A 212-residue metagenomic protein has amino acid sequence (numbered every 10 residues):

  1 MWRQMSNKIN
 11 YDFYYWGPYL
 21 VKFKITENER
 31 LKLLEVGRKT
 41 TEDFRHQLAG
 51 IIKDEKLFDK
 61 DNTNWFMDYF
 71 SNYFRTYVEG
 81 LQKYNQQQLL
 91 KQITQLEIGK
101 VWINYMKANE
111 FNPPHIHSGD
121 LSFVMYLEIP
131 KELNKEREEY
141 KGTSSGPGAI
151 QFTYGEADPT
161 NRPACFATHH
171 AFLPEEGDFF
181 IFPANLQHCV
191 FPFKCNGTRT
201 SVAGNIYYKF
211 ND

Functional and structural regions predicted by a protein language model:
W2-T94, K100-N112: Non-heme Fe(II)/2-oxoglutarate
E27, K107, L127-K131, H188 (+1 more regions): Beta-strand elements of well-folded, non-transmembrane domains
F58-N62, F66, G142-T143, K194-R199: Short, surface-exposed loop and linker segments with low hydrophobicity and enrichment for Pro/Ser/Thr
F70-G80, F166-T168, L173-E175, H188 (+1 more regions): Hydrophobic, well-ordered secondary-structure segments that either form specific early membrane-associated helices used
Q86, P192-F193: Sparse recognition of residues in long alpha-helices and their boundaries
G99-F179, F191, G197-T198: Catalytic core of non-heme Fe(II) oxygenases with the double-stranded beta-helix
S122-M125, N196-D212: A short hydrophobic beta-strand segment most commonly corresponding to one strand of the jelly-roll/cupin
I181-N185: Short, proline-centered helix/strand-breaking motifs
